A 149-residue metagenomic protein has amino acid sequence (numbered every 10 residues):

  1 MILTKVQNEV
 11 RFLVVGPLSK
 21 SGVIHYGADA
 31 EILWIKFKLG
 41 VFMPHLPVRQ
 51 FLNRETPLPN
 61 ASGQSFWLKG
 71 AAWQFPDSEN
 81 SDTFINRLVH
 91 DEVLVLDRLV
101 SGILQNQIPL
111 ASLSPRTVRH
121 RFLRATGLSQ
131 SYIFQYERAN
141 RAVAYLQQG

Functional and structural regions predicted by a protein language model:
M1-P115, A125-Q130, A144-Q147: Alpha-helical bundle regulatory/interaction domains
R121-F122: Major-groove recognition helix of helix-turn-helix-like DNA-binding domains
F134-A144: Short, basic, alpha-helical segments at the C-terminal edge of helix-turn-helix-like DNA-binding modules
